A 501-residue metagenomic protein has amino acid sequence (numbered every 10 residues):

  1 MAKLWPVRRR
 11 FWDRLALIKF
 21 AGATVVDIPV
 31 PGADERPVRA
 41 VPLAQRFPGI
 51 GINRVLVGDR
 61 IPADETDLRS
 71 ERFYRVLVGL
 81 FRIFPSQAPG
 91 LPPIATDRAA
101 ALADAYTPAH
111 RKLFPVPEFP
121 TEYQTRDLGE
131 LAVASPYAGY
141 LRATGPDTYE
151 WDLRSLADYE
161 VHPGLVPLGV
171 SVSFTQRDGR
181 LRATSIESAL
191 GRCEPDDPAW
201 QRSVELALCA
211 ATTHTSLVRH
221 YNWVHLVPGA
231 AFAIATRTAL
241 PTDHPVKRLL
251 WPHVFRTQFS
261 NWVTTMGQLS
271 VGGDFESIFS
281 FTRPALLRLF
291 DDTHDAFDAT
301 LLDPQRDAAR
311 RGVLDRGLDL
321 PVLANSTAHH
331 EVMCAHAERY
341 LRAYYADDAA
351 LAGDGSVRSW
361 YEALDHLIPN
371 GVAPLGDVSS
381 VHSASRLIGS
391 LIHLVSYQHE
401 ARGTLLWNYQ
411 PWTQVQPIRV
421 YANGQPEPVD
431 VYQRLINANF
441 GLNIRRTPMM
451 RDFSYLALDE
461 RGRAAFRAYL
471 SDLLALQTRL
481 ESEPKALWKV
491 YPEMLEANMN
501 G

Functional and structural regions predicted by a protein language model:
M1-G501: Long, compositionally biased charged/polar stretches
